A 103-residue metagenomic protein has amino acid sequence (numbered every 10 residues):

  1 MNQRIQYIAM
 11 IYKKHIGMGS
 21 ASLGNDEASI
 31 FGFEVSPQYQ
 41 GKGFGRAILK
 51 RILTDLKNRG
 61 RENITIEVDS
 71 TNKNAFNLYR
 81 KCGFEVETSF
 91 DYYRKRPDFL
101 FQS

Functional and structural regions predicted by a protein language model:
M1-A28, F33: A conserved beta-strand-loop-helix scaffold within acyl/acetyltransferase catalytic domains
I5, E62, Y93: Short coil/turn segments at beta-strand junctions that form active-site/ligand-binding loops
D26, E62, E85: Short acidic/polar active-site loop segments enriched in Thr and Asp
F33-Q40, D69: A short, internal acetyl-CoA/4′-phosphopantetheine-binding micro-motif in the GNAT/acyltransferase core
Q40, L49-K57: A conserved short alpha-helix in the GNAT/GCN5 acetyltransferase fold that borders and helps form the acetyl-CoA
K42, R46, S70-S89, R96 (+1 more regions): Conserved active-site alpha-helix within GNAT-family acetyltransferase domains
K57-E67: Conserved GNAT acetyl-CoA-binding A-motif
